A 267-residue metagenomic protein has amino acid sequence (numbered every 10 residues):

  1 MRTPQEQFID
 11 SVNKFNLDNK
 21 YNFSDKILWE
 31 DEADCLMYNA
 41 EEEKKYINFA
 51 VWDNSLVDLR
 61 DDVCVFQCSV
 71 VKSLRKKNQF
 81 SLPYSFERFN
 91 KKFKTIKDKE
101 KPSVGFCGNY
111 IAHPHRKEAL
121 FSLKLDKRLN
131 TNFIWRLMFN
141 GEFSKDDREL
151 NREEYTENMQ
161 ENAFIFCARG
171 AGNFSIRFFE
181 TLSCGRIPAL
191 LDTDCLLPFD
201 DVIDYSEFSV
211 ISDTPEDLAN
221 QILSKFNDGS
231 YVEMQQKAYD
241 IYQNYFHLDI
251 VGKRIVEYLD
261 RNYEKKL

Functional and structural regions predicted by a protein language model:
M1-I176, C184, L190-S212, Y231-V232 (+1 more regions): Nucleotide-sugar donor-binding catalytic core of glycosyltransferases
S209-S230: C-terminal "capping" alpha-helix adjacent to the active site of nucleotide-linked donor transferases in cell-envelope
